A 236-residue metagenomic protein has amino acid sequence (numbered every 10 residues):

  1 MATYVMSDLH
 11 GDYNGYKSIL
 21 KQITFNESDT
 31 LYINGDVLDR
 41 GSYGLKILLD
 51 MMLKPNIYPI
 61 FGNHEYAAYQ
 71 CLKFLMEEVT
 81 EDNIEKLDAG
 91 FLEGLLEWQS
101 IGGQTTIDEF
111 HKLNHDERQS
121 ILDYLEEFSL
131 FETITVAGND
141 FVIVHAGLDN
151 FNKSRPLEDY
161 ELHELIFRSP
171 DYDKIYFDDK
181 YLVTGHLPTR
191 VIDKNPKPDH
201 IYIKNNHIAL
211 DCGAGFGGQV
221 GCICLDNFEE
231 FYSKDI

Functional and structural regions predicted by a protein language model:
M1-D50: N-terminal active-site segment of His-dependent metallophosphoesterases
V5, L31-I33, P59-I60, V142 (+2 more regions): Residue-level marker for buried hydrophobic side chains located in beta-strands that build the well-ordered beta-sheet
D8, D36, M51, G62-N63 (+6 more regions): Divalent metal-coordination and catalytic microenvironments
H10-N14, D39-S42, Y66-Y69, G185-K194 (+1 more regions): Active-site environment of divalent metal-dependent phosphoester hydrolases
K17-S18, L45-K46, L72-K73, R155-P156 (+2 more regions): Short amphipathic alpha-helical segments
N26-S28, K54-N56, N139, D178-D179: A general structural motif
G44-L48, L53-E132: Active-site neighborhood of divalent metal-dependent phosphoester bond hydrolases
E97-A209, G213-G218, F228-E229, S233-K234: Acidic, His/Gly-enriched loop-helix segments that form or flank divalent-metal centers in metallo-dependent hydrolases
